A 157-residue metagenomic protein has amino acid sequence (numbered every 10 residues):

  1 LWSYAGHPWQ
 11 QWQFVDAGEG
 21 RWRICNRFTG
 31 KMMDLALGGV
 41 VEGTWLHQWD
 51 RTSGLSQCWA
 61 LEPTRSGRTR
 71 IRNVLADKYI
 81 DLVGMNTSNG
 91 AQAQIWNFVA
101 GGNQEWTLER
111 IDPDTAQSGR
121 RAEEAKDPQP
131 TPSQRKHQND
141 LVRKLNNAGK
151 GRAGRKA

Functional and structural regions predicted by a protein language model:
L1-A157: Lectin-like carbohydrate-binding module/patch detector with strong preference for beta-trefoil
